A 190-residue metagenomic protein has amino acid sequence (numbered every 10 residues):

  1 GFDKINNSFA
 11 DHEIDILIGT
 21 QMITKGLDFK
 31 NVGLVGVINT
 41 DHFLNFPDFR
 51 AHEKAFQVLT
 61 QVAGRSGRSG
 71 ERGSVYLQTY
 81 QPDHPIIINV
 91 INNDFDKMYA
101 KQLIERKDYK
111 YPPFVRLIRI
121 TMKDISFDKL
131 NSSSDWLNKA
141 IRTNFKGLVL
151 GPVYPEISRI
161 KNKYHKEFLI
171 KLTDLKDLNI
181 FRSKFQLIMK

Functional and structural regions predicted by a protein language model:
F2-F49, Q61-K190: Accessory helical-bundle/CTD segments and flexible terminal tails appended to RecA-like ATPase motors
F49-F56: Short, conserved loop/turn and helix-capping segments at secondary-structure boundaries that abut family-defining
